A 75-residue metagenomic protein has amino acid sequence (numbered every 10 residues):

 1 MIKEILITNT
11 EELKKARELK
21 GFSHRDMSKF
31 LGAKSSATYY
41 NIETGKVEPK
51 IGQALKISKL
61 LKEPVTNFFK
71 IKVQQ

Functional and structural regions predicted by a protein language model:
M1-L19: A short, Lys/Arg-rich alpha-helix, primarily the initiator
K14, R25, L55: Residues within the helices of the helix-turn-helix
R17, S28-K29, S58: The alpha-helix within a helix-turn-helix
G21, G45-S58, Q74: Short, basic-rich loop-to-helix N-cap that marks the start of a DNA-contacting helix
G21-N41: Short alpha-helical DNA-recognition segment
A37-N41, G52, K70: Base-recognition residues in the alpha-helical recognition helix of bacterial helix-turn-helix
L61-Q75: Short C-terminal boundary/hinge segments that cap the last helix of small helical domains
